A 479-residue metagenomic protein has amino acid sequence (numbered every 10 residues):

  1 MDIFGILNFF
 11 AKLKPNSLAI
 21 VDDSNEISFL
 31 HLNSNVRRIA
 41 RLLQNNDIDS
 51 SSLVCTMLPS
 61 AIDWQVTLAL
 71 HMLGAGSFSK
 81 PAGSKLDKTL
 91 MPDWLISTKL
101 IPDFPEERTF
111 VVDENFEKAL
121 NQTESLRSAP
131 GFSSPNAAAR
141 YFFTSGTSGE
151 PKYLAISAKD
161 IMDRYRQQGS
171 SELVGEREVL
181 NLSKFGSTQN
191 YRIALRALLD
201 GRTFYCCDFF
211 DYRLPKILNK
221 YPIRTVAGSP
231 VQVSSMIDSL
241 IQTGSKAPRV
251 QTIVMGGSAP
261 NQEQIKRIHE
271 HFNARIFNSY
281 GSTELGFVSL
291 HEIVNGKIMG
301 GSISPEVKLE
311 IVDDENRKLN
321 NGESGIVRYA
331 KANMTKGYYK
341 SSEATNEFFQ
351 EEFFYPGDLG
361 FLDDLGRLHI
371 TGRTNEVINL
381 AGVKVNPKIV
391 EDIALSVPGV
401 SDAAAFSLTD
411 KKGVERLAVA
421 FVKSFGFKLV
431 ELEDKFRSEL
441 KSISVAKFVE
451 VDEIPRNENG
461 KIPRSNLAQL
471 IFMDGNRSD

Functional and structural regions predicted by a protein language model:
P15, N121-F143, E150, A155 (+1 more regions): Conserved pre-ATP/AMP-binding loop-to-beta segment of ANL
S24, I378, A405-T409, A418-V422 (+1 more regions): Conserved C-terminal "lid"/linker of ANL adenylate-forming enzymes
N25, R41-P81, N181-K184, K384: Conserved AMP-binding/adenylate-forming
S28-L30, A139-R166: Conserved AMP-binding A3 loop
M162-E178, F185-T225: Conserved AMP-binding/adenylation subdomain of ANL enzymes
R224-A227, D238-K297: Gly/Ser/Thr-rich phosphate-binding loop
S302-E306, R317-F348, V383-V385: Conserved ATP/PPi-binding loop(s) of AMP-dependent carboxylate-activating enzymes
K331, L359-I443: AMP-binding/adenylate-forming catalytic core of the ANL superfamily
